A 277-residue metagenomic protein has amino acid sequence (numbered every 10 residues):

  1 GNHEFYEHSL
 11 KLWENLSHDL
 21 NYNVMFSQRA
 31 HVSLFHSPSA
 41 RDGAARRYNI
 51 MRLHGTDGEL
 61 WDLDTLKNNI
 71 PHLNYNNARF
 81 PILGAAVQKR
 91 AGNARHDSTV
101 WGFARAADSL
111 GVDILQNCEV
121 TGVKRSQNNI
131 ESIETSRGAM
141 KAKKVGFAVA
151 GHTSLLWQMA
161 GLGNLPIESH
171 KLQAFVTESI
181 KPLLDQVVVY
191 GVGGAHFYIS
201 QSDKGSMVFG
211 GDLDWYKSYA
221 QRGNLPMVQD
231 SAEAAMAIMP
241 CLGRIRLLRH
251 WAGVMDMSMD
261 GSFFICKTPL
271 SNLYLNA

Functional and structural regions predicted by a protein language model:
G1-H72, A234-A235: Dinucleotide-binding Rossmann-like beta1-alpha1 core, especially the glycine-rich loop that anchors the ADP
E4-E7, L34-G43, A86-A106, L115 (+1 more regions): Short beta-strand to alpha-helix junction loop
N21-Q28, N129, A139-L273: Active-site substrate-recognition segment that forms the wall of the catalytic cavity or substrate channel
L34, F209, N276: Hydrophobic residues at beta-strand termini and immediately following loops that shape nucleotide-binding pockets
S39, I70-R79, K124-E131, M257-G261 (+1 more regions): A short, glycine/Asx- and small/polar-enriched loop/turn that sits immediately N-terminal to a beta-strand
D62, Q116-C118, R249: Short loop/edge segments at beta-strand edges and connector loops that shape dinucleotide/nucleotide cofactor-binding
G84-Q88, L273-A277: Short pre-catalytic strand/loop immediately N-terminal to key active-site residues, enriched for Gly-Thr
A85-K144: Helical element adjacent to the flavin cofactor pocket in flavoenzyme catalytic cores
